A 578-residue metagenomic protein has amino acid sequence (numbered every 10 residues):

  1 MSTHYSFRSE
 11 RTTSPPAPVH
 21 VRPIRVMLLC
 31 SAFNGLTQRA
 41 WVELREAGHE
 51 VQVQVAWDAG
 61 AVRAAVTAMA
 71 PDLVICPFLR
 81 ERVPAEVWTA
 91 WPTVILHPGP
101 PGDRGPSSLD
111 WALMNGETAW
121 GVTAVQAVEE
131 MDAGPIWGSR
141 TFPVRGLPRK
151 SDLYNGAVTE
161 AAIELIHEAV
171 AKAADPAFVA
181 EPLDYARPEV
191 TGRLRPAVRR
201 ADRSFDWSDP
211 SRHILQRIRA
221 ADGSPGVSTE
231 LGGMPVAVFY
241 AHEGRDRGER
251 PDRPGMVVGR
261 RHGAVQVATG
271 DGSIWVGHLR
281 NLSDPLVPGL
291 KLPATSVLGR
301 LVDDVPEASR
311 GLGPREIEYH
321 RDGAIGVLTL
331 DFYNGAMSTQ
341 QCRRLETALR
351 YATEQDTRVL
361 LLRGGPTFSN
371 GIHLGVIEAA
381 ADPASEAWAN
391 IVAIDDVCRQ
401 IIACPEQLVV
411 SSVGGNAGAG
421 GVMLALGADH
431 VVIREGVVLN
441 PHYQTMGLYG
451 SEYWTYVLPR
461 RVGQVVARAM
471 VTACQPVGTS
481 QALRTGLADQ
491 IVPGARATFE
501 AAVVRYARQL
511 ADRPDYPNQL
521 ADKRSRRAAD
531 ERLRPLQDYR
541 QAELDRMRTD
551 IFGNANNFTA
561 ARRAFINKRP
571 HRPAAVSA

Functional and structural regions predicted by a protein language model:
S2-A32, V42, D202-E316: An anion-binding loop in the catalytic cleft
G48-A61: A short beta-strand-loop structural module common to alpha/beta enzyme folds
L79-G192: Donor/substrate-binding cores of folate-linked one-carbon enzymes
A169, Y449, A488-A555: C-terminal long alpha-helix characteristic of the crotonase
G289-R363: Conserved CoA-thioester-binding segment of acyl-CoA-metabolizing enzymes
L362, H373, L424-A425, A482 (+1 more regions): Hydrophobic/aromatic residues within transmembrane alpha-helices of multi-pass small-molecule transporters
G364-A393: Glycine- (often His-adjacent) and acidic-residue-rich active-site loop that binds/positions the CoA thioester
A403-E406, S412-A419, G427-V438, H442-P517: Crotonase-fold acyl-CoA enzyme core
